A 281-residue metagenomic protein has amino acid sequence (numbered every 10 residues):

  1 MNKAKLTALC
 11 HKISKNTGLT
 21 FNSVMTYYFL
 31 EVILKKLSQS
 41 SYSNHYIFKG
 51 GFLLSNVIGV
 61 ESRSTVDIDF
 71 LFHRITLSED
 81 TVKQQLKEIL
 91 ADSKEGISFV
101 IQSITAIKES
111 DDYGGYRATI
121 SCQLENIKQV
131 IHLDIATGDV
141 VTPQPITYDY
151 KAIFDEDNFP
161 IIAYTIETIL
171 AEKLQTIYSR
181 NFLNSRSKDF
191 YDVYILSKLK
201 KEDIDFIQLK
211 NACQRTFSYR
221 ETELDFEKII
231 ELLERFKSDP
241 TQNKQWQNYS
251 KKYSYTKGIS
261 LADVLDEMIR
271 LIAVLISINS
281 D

Functional and structural regions predicted by a protein language model:
M1-Y46, N56-S64, I68-D281: Structured mid-to-C-terminal alpha-helical surface segments
F48-F52: Glycine-rich beta-strand-to-loop/alpha-helix junction loops that act as flexible
